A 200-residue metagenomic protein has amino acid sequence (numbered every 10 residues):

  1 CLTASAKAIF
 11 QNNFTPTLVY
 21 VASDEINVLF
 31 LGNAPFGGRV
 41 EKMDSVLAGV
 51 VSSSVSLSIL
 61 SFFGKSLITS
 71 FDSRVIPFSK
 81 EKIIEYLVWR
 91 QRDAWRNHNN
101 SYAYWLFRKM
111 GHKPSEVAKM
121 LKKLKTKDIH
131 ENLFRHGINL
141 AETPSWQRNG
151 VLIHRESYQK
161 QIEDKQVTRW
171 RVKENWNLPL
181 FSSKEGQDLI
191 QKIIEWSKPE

Functional and structural regions predicted by a protein language model:
C1-E200: Regulatory and interdomain segments flanking nucleotide-handling catalytic cores in signaling/defense enzymes
